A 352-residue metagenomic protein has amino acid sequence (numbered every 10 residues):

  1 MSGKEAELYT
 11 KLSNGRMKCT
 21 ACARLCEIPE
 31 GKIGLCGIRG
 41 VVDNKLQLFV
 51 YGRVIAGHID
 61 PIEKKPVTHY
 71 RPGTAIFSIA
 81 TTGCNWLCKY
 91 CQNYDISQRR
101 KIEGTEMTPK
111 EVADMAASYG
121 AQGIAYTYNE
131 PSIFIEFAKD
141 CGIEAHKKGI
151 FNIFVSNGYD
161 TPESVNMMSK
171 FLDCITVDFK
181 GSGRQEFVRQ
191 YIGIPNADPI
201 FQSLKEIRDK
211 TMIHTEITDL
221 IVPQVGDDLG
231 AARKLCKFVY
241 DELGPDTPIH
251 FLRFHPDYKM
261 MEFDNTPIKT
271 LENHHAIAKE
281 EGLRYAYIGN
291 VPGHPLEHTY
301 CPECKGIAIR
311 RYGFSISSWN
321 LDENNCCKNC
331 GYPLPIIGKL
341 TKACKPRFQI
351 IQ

Functional and structural regions predicted by a protein language model:
M1-E30, Q224-Q352: Auxiliary Fe-S-binding modules of radical SAM enzymes
M1-T74: Flexible, acidic/Gly-rich N-terminal and inter-domain linker regions that tether and position cofactor-handling modules
E7, G34-C36, L46, K65-H69 (+7 more regions): Flexible, active-site-adjacent loop/turn segments at secondary-structure boundaries
A23, G37-G40, N85, Q92 (+2 more regions): Cys/His-coordinated zinc-binding microdomains
V41-C174, P346-Q352: Conserved Radical SAM active-site core
Q98-K101, Y126, V155, P199 (+4 more regions): Residue-level detector of family-conserved "landmark" positions at structurally sensitive sites
P109-K269: Conserved AdoMet/S-adenosylmethionine-binding subsite of the radical SAM
